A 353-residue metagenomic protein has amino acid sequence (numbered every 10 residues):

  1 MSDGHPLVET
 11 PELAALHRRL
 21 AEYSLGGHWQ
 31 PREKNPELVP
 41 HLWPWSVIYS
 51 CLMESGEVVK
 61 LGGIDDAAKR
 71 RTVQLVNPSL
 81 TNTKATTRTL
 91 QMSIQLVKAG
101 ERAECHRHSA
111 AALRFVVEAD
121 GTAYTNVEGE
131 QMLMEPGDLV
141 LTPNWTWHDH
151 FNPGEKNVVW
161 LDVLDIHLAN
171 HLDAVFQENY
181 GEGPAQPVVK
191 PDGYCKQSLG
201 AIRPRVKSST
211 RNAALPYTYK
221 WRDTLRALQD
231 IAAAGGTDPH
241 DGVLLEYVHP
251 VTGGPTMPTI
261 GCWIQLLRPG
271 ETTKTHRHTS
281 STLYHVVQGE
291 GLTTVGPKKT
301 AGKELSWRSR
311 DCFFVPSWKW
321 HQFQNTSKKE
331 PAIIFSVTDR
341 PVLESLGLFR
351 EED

Functional and structural regions predicted by a protein language model:
M1-R88, N179, A185-T259, W263 (+1 more regions): A short, N-terminal "cap"/entry segment at the start of jelly-roll beta-barrel domains of the cupin/DSBH fold
S2-E12, P153-T210, Q324-D353: Double-stranded beta-helix
S2-S46, A67, V251-T256, T273-K274 (+1 more regions): C-terminal functional regions that serve as terminal interaction/effector modules
T72-N82, L90-H108, L244-V251, W263-H278 (+1 more regions): Conserved short histidine dyad/triad with adjacent acidic residue
T83-T86, A103-S109, F151-K156, G253-P255 (+2 more regions): Short, low-complexity cationic-aromatic patches
S93, E130, W263, E330-I333: Core residues of folded domains in eukaryotic genome-function proteins
K98, R102-P136, T142-T146, R277 (+2 more regions): A short beta-strand-loop-beta hairpin characteristic of the jelly-roll/cupin
L133-G154, W160-D165, L305-S327, V337-T338: Conserved metal-binding segment of the jelly-roll/cupin
